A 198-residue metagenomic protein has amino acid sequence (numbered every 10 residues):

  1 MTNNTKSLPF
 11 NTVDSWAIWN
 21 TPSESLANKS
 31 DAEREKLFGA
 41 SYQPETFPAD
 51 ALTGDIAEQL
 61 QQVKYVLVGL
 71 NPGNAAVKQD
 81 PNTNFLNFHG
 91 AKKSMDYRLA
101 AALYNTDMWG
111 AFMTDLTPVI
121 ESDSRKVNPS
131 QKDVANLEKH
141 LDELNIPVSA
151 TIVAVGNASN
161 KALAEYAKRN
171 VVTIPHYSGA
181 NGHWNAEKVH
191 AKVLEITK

Functional and structural regions predicted by a protein language model:
T2-T151, S159: A polyanion-binding, active-site-adjacent surface
P118-V119, N157-K161, Y177-A180: Short Gly/Pro-enriched loop/turn and capping motifs at secondary-structure junctions
K161-K168: Short loop/helix-cap segments at secondary-structure boundaries that form the rim of catalytic
K168-K198: Short, flexible loop segments at boundaries between secondary-structure elements
